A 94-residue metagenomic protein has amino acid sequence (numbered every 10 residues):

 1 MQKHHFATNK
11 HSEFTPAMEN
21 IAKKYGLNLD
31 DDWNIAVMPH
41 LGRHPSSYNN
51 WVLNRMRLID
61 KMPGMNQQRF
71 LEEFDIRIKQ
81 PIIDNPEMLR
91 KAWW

Functional and structural regions predicted by a protein language model:
M1-W94: Catalytic toxin/effector domains delivered as secreted proteins or via bacterial secretion systems
